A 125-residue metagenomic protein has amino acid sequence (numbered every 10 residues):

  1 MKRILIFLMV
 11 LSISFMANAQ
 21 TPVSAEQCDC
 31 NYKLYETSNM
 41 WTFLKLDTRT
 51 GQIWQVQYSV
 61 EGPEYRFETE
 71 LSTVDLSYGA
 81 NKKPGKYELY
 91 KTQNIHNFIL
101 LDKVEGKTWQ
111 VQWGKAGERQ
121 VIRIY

Functional and structural regions predicted by a protein language model:
I4-I13, A17: Sec-dependent N-terminal signal peptides
T21, Y58-P84: A low-complexity, Ser/Thr/Gly/Pro-enriched, surface-exposed linker/loop concept that marks segments flanking
T21-N39: Short N-terminal segments immediately surrounding and downstream of signal-peptide cleavage
W41-T48, N97-K103: Short beta-strand motif characteristic of blades in beta-propeller domains
T42, T50-I53, V60-G62, K107: Primarily extracytoplasmic ectodomains and periplasmic/lumenal surface modules that are beta-strand-rich
V56-Q57, V111-Q112: Tandem-repeat architecture and repeat-register "anchor" residues
T73-K107: Short, solvent-exposed interaction modules
G114-Y125: C-terminal partner/receptor-binding element of secreted or periplasmic proteins
